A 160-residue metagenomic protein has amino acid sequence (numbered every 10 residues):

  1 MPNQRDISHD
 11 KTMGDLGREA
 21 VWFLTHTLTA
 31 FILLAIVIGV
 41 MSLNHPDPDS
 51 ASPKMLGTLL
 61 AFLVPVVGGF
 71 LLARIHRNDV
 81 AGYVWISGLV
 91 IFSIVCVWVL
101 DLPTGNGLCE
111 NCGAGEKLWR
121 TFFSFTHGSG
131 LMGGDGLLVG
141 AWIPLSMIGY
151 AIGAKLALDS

Functional and structural regions predicted by a protein language model:
P2-I32, K155-D159: Cytosolic juxtamembrane helix and N-cap/initiation of the first transmembrane helix
G14-F23, N78-G88: Alpha-helical transmembrane segments and their helix-start/interface "positive-inside/aromatic belt" motifs in integral
T29-L63: Hydrophobic transmembrane helix segments
A30-I38, L89-D101: Aromatic-anchored segments of alpha-helical transmembrane domains
L33-M41, G68, L72, H76 (+1 more regions): Alpha-helical membrane-inserting segments
S42-K54, W98-L137: Interfacial non-cytosolic loop connecting adjacent transmembrane helices
L59-I86: Canonical alpha-helical transmembrane segments
G130-S160: Membrane-water interface at the C-terminal end of transmembrane alpha helices
